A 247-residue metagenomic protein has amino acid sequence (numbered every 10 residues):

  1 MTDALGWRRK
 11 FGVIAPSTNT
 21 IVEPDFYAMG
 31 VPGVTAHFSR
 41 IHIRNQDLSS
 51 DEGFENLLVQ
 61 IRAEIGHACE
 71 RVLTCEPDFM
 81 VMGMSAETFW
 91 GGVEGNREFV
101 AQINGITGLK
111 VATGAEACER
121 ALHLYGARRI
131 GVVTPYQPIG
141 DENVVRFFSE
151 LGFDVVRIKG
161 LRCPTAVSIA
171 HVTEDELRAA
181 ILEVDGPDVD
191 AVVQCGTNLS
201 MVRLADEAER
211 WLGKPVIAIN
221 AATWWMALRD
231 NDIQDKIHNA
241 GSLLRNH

Functional and structural regions predicted by a protein language model:
M1-G66, Y136-T173: N-terminal glycine-rich anion-binding loop in soluble enzyme alpha/beta folds
G12, D78-G83, G131-V133, V189-G196: Periplasmic-binding protein-like
Q60-T74, E176-V189: Short, well-structured alpha-helical segments in soluble
C69-K110: Glycine/small-residue-rich loop that forms an oxyanion/phosphate-binding "nest" at active or ligand-binding sites
R97-L122, R210-T223, A227: Short, acidic/small-residue loops that bind anionic groups at enzyme active sites
I103-P164, R245: Conserved beta-alpha
C163-S168, K214-K236: Short, flexible loop segments at boundaries between secondary-structure elements
R178-A208, T223-W224: Hydrophobic alpha-helical
